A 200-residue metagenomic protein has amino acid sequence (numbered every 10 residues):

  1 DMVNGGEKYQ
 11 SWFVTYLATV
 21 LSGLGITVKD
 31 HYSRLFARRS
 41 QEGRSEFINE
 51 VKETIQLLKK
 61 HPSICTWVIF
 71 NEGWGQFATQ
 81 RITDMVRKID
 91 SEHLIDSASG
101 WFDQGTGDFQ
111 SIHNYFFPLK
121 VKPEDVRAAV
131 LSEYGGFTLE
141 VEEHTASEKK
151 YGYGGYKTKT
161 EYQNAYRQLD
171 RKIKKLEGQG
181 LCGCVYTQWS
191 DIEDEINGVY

Functional and structural regions predicted by a protein language model:
D1-Y200: Substrate-binding/catalytic cleft of secreted carbohydrate-active enzymes, primarily glycoside hydrolases
